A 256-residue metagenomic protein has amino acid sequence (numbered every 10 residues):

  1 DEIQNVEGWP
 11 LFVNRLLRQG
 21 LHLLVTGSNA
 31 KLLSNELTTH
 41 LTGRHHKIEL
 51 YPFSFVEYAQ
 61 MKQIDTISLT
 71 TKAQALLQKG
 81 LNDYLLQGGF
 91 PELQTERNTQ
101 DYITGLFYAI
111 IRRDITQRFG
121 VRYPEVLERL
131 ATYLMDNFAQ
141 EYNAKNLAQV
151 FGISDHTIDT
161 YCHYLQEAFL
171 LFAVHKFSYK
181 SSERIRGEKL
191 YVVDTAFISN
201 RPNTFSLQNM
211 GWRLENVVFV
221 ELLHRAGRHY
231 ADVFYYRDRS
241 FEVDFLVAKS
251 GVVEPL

Functional and structural regions predicted by a protein language model:
D1, T26-N29: Glycine-rich beta-strand-to-loop/alpha-helix junction loops that act as flexible
I3-V13, N35-E36: Conserved ATPase-coupling elements of RecA-like P-loop NTPase cores
W9-R18, Y161: Short alpha-helix within the catalytic core of nucleotide-sugar-dependent glycosyltransferases
F12-R15, T38-T42, Q63-I64, S206 (+1 more regions): Short, glycine/charged-enriched secondary-structure capping and boundary segments
Q19-V25: Loop/turn-to-beta-strand initiation segments
S28-A30, N35-D136, Q140-E141: Interdomain motor-coupling "hinge/lid" segment immediately C-terminal to the ATP-binding subdomain of NTP-driven enzymes
T95-E254: Accessory nucleic acid-recognition modules appended to NTPase machines
